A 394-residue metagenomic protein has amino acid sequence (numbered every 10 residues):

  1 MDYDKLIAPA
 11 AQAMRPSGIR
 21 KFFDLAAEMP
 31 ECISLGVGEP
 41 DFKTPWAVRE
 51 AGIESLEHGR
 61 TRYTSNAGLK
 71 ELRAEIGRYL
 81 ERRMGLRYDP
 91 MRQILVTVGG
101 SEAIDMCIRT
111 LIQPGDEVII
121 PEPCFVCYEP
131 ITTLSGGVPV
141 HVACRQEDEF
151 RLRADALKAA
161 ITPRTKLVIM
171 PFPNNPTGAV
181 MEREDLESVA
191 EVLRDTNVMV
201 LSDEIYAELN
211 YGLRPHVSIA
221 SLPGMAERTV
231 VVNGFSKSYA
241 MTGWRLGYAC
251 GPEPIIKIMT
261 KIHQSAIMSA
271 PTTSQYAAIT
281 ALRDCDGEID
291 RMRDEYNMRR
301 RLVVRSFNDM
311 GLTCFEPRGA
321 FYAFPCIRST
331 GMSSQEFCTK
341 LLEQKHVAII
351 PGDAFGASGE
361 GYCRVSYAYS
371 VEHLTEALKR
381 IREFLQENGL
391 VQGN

Functional and structural regions predicted by a protein language model:
M1-R15, F22-M29, I33, V37-S55 (+1 more regions): PLP-dependent class I/II
F22, S55-N66, K70-Y79, R83-M84: N-terminal Rossmann-like NAD(P)+-binding subdomain of aldehyde/semialdehyde dehydrogenases
